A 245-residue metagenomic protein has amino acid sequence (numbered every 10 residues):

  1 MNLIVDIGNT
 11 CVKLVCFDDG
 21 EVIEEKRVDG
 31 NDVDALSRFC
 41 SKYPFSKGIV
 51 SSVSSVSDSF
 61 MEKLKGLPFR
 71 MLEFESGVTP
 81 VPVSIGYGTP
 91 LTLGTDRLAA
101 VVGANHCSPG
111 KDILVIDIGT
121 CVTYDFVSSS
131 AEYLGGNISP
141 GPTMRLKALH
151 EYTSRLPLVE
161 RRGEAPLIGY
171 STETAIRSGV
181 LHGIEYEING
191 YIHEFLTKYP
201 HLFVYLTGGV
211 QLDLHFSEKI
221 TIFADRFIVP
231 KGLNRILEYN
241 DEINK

Functional and structural regions predicted by a protein language model:
M1-I7, V15, V22-I113, E132-K245: Nucleotide/phosphate-binding catalytic cleft detector across ATP-hydrolyzing and phosphate-transferring enzymes
V12-C16, V122-V127: Short beta-strand scaffold segments in enzyme catalytic cores
I116: Catalytic metal- and UDP-sugar-binding loop of GT-A-like glycosyltransferases, i.e., residues flanking the conserved
